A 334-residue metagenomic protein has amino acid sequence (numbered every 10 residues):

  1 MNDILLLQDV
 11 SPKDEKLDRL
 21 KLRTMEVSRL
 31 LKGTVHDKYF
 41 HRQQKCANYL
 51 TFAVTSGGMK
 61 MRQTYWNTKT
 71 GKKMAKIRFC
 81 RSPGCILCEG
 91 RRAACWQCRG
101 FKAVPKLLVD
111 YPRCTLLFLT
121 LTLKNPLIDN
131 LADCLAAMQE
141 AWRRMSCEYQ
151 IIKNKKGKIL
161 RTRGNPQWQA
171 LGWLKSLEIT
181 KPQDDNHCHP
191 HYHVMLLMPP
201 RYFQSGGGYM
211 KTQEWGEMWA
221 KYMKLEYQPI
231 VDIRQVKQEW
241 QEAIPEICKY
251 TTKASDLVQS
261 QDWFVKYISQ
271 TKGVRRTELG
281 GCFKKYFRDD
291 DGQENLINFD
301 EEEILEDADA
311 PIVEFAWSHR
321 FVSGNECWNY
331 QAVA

Functional and structural regions predicted by a protein language model:
M1-C188, M198-A334: Right-hand nucleic-acid polymerase module
V194: Cys/His-coordinated zinc-finger cores
